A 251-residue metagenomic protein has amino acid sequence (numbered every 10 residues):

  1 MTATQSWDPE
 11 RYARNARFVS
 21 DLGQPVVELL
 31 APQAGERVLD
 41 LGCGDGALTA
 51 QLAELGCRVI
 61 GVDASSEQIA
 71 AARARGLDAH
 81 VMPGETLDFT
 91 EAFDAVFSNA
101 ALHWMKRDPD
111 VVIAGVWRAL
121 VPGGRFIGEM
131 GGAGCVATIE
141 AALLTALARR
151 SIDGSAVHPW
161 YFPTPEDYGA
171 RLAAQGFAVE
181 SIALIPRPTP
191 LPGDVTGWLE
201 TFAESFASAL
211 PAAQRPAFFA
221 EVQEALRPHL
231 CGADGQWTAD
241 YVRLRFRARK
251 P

Functional and structural regions predicted by a protein language model:
M1-E36, A47-L48, Q68: Conserved class I S-adenosyl-L-methionine
L39, D45-L87: Class I SAM-dependent methyltransferase SAM/SAH-binding core
E85-V96: A short acidic, Gly/Pro-enriched loop at the edge of an enzyme's catalytic core that lines a small-molecule cofactor
A95-D108: A short SAM/SAH-binding and catalytic strip from SAM-dependent methyltransferases
D110-R125: A short glycine-rich, Lys/Arg-flanked "PGG" loop and its adjoining helix->strand segment in the class I
I127-R150: Conserved class I S-adenosyl-L-methionine
Y161-Q175: Short alpha-helix
Q175, E180-D234: C-terminal helical/coil "lid" or tail adjacent to the Rossmann-like core of SAM-dependent
